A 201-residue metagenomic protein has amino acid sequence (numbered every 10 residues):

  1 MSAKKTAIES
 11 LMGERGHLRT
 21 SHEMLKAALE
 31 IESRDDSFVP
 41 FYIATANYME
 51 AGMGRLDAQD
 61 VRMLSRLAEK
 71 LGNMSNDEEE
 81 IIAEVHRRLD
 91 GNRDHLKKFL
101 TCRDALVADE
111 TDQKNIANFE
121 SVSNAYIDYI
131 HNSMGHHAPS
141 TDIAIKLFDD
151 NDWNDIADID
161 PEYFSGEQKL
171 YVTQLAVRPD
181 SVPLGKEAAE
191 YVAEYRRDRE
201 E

Functional and structural regions predicted by a protein language model:
M1-G54, Q59-E201: Small-residue-biased structural context
